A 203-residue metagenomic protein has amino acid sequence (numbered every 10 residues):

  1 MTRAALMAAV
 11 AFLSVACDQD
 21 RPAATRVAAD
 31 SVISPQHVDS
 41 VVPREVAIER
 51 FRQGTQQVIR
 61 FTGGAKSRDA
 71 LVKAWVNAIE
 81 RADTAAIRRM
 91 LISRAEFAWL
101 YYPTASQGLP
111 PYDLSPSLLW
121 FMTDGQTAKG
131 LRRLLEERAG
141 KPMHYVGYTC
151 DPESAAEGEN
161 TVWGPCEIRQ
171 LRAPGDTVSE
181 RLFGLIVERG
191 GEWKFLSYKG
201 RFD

Functional and structural regions predicted by a protein language model:
M1-L6: Bacterial N-terminal signal peptides that target proteins for export
S14-A16: C-terminal motif of bacterial Sec signal peptides marking the signal peptidase cleavage site
D18-A28, A128-D203: Exposed beta-sheet edge and beta->alpha loop/turn motif
R26-A85, R89, F97-W99: Short, low-complexity N-terminal intrinsically disordered segments enriched in polar/charged residues
R81-E96, S179-G191: Short, solvent-exposed linear motifs at loop/edge-of-secondary-structure regions
L91-L109: Short, solvent-exposed secondary-structure junction/capping segments
A105-L131: A solvent-exposed, acidic/Ser-Thr-rich amphipathic alpha-helical stretch
